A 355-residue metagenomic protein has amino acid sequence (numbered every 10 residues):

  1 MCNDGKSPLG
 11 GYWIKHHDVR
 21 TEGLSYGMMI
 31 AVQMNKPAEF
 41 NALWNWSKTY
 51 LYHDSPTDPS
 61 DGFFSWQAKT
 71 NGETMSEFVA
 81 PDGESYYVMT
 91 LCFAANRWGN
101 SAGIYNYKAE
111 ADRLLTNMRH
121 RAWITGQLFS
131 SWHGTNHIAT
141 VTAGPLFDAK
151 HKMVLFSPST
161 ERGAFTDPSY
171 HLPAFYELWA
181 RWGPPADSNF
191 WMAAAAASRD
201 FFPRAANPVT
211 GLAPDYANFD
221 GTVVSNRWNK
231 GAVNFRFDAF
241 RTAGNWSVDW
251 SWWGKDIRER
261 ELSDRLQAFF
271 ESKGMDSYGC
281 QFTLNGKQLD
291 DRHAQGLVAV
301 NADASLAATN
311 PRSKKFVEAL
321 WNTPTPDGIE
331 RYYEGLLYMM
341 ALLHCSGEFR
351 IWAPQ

Functional and structural regions predicted by a protein language model:
M1-E84, V88-T90, R97-N100, D238-A239 (+5 more regions): N-terminal carbohydrate-binding/catalytic regions of secreted carbohydrate-active enzymes
H17-T21, P56-F63, S76-D82, Y105-V300 (+2 more regions): Extended ligand-binding clefts on enzyme/binding-domain cores
M28, C92, D112-L115: Short, well-ordered alpha-helical packing segments
L91-R97, S169-P173: Hydrophobic alpha-helical segments with transmembrane-like composition
S188-A196, K314-W321, P354-Q355: Alpha-helical repeat scaffolds
C345, W352-Q355: Active-site or metal-binding loop neighborhoods of secreted/extracellular toxin and effector enzymes
